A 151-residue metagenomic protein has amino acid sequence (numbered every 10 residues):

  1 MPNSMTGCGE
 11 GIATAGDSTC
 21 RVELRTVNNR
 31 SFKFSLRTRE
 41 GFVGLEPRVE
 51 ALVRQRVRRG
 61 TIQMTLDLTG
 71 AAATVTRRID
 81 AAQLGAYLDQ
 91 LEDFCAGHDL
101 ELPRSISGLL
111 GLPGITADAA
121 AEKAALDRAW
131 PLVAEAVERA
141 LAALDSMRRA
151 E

Functional and structural regions predicted by a protein language model:
M1-E151: N-terminal intrinsically disordered, cationic/polar leader segments that include organellar targeting peptides
